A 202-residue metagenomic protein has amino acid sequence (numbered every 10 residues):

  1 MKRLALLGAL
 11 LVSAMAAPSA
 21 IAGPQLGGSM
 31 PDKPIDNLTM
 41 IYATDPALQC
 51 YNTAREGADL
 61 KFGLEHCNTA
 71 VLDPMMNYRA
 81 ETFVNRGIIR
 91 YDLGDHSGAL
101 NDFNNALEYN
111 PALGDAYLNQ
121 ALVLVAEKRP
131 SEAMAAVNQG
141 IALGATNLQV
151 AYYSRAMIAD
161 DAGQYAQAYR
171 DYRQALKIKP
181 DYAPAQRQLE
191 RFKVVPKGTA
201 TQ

Functional and structural regions predicted by a protein language model:
I21-L72: N-terminal leader/linker segments that initiate helical-solenoid repeat arrays
R79, L113, N147-L148, Y182: Residue-level recognition of tetratricopeptide repeat
T82, A116, V150-A151, A185: TPR alpha-solenoid repeat register
D92, A126-E127, D161-A162, Q188-G198: Register position in tetratricopeptide repeats
